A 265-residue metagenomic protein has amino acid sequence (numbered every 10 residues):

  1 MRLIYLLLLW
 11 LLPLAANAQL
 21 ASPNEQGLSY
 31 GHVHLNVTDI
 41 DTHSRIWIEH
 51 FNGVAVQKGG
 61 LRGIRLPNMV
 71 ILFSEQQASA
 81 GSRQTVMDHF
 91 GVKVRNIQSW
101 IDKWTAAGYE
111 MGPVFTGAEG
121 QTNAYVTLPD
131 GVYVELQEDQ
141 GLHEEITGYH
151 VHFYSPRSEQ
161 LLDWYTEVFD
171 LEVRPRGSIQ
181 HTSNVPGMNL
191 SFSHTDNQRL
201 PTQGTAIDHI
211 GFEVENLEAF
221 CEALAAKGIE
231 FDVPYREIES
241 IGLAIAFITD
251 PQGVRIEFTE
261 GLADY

Functional and structural regions predicted by a protein language model:
I4-A15: Bacterial N-terminal signal peptides
A18-E25, T105-F153, R176-G177, T182-V185 (+4 more regions): Vicinal oxygen chelate
P23-N24, A80-G81, G141-L142, R199-P201: Short, flexible, glycine/charge-rich loop motifs used to bind or transfer phosphoryl groups or to couple energy/partner
E25-G27, G31-I71, A106, G112-T122 (+3 more regions): Core segments of cupin and vicinal oxygen chelate
L28-T38, G63, S79-K103, T122-T127 (+4 more regions): Vicinal oxygen chelate
S44-R45, I101-D102, V134, L162-D163 (+1 more regions): Alpha-helical elements of the RecA-like P-loop NTPase motor core of helicases
S74-Q76: N-terminal post-signal-peptidase region of extra-cytosolic proteins
